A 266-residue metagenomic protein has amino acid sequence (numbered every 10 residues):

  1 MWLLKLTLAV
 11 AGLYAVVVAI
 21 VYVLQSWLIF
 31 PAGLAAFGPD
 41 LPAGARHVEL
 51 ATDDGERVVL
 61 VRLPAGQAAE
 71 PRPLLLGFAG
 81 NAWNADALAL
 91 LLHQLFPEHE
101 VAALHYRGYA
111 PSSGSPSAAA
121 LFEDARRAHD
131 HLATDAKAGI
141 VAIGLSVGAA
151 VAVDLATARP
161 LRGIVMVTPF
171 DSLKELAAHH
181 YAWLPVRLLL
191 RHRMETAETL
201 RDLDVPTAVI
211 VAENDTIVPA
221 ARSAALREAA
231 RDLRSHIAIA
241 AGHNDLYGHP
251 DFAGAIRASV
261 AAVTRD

Functional and structural regions predicted by a protein language model:
M1-A45: N-terminal membrane-anchoring alpha-helices
L34-Q67: N-terminal cap/lid segment of alpha/beta-hydrolase-fold proteins
R57-H131: Membrane-embedded segments
T196, V205, P219-E228: Short alpha-helix in the alpha/beta-hydrolase fold that links the catalytic acid
L203-D204, V209-D215: Short beta-strand/loop motif that positions the catalytic acidic residue of the alpha/beta-hydrolase fold
E213-V218, N244-D245: Acidic catalytic loop of the alpha/beta-hydrolase fold
A224-L246: Catalytic histidine neighborhood in serine/cysteine hydrolases with alpha/beta-hydrolase-type architecture
Y247-A261: Post-His helix in hydrolase/transferase enzymes
